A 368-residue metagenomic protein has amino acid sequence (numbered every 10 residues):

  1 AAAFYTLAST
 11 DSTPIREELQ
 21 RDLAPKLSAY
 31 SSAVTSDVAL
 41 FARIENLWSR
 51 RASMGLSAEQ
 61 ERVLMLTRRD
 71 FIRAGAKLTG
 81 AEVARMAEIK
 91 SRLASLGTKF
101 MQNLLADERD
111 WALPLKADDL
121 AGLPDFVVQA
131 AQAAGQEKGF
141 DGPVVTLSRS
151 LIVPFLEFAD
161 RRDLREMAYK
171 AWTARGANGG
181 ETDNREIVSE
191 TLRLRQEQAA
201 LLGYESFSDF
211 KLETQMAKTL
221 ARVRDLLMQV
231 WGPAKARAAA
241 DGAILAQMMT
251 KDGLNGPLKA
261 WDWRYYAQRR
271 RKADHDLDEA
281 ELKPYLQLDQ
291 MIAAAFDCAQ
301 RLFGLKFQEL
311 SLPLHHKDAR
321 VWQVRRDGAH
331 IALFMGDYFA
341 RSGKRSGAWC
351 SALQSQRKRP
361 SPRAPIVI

Functional and structural regions predicted by a protein language model:
A1-L123, Q129: N-terminal helix-rich structural modules
T6-P14, F158-R175: Short, charge-rich amphipathic alpha-helices with coiled-coil/heptad character
S12, L56, T67-F71, G180 (+2 more regions): Aromatic/His-enriched, Gly/Pro-containing loop or helix-boundary segments that lie immediately adjacent to catalytic
P25, S32, F140-P143, V153-L156 (+3 more regions): Propeptide (latency) domains of metzincin metalloproteases
V63, R92-S95, Q102, A106-T146 (+2 more regions): Active-site-proximal, well-structured secondary-structure segments within enzyme catalytic domains
L66, G75-I89, R175-F210: A conserved hydrophobic secondary-structure block that centers on an alpha-helix together with its immediately flanking
F71-I72, L151-F158, G176-E181, L212-V223: Second-shell loop/turn segments in exported
R149-V153, E157-R162, V321, A340: His/Glu-rich zincin catalytic helix
